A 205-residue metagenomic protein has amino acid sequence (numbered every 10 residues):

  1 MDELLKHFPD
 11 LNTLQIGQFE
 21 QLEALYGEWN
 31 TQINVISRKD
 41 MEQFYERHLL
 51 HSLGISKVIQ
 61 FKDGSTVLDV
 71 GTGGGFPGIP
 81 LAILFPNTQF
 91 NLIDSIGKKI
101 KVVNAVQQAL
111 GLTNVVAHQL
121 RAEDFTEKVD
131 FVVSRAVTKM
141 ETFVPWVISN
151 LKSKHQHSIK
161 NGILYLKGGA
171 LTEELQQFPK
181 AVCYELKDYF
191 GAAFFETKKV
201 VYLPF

Functional and structural regions predicted by a protein language model:
M1-D63, L68, K98-K101, A105-V115: Class I SAM-dependent transferase core
L53-S134, V144: Conserved SAM/SAH cofactor-binding pocket of Class I
I59, L151, H155-H157: A generic alpha-to-beta junction signature in SAM-dependent methyltransferases
A136-K139, L171: Short glycine-rich anion-binding loops that position phosphate/pyrophosphate groups of nucleotides and phosphorylated
M140-N150: A short, conserved alpha-helix within the catalytic core of class I
H155-L171: Conserved beta-strand signature within the Rossmann-like core of class I S-adenosyl-L-methionine
G169-F205: Active-site capping/gating segments
